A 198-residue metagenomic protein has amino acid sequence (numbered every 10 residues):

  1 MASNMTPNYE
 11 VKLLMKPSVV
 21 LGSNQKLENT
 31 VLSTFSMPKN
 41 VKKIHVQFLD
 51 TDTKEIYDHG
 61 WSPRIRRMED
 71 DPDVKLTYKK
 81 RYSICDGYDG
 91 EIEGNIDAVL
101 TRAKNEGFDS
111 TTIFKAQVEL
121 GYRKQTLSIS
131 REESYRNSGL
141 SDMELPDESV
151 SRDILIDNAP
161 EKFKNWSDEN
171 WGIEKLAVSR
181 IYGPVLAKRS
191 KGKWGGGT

Functional and structural regions predicted by a protein language model:
M1-T198: Phosphate-end processing signature that detects enzymes handling 5′-triphosphorylated RNA and polyphosphate
